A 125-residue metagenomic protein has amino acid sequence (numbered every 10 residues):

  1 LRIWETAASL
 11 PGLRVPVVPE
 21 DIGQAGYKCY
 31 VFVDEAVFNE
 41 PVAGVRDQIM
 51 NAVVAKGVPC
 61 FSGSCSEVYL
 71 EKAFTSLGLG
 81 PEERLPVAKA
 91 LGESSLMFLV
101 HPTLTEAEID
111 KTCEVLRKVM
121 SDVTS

Functional and structural regions predicted by a protein language model:
L1-S125: PLP-dependent aminotransferase class I/II
